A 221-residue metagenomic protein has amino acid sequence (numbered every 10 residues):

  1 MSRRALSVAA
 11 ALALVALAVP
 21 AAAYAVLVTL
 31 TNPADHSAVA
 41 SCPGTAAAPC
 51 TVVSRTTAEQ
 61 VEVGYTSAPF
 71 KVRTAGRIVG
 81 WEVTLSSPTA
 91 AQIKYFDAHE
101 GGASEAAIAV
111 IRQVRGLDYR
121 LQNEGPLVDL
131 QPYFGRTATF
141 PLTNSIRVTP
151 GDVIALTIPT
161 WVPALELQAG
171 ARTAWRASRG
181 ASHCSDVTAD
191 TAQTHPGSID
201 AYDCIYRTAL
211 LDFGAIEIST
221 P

Functional and structural regions predicted by a protein language model:
M1-A9: Bacterial N-terminal signal peptides that target proteins for export
A9-A18: Bacterial N-terminal signal peptides
V19-A25: Sec/Tat signal peptide C-region and signal peptidase I cleavage site
V26-C50, H99-P196: Aromatic- and Gly/Pro-enriched, solvent-exposed loop/edge beta-strand patches characteristic of beta-rich domains
V53-R73, T137-A138: Short beta-strands within extracellular/lumenal beta-sheet-rich domains
E62-Y65, G80-T84, L165, D190 (+1 more regions): Extracytoplasmic low-complexity repetitive segments enriched in small/polar residues
T74-E100: A short beta-strand element within beta-rich, extracytoplasmic domains of secreted/secretory-pathway proteins
T188-P221: Compositionally biased low-complexity segments at domain edges in trafficked proteins and select soluble regulators
